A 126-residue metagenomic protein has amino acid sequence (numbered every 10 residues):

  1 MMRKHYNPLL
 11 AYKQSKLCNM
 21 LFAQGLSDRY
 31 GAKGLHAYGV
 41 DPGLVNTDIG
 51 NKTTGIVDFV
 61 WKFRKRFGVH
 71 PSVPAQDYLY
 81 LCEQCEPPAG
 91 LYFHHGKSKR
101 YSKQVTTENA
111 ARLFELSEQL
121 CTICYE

Functional and structural regions predicted by a protein language model:
M1-K33, D41-I56, W61: Catalytic loop of short-chain dehydrogenase/reductase
H5-P8, E108-E126: Non-catalytic terminal and boundary segments that flank Rossmann-like NAD(P)-dependent oxidoreductase
S15, K62-Y101, T107-A111: C-terminal helical subdomain
A23-S27, L79, F114, E118: Non-transmembrane alpha-helical segments in soluble domains of secreted/periplasmic/extracellular proteins
Y30-G31, E86, C121, Y125: Secondary-structure transition/hinge residues
K33-L35, N109: A short helix-to-beta-strand connector/capping loop
H36-Y38, L91: Rossmann-like NAD(H)/NADP(H) cofactor-binding core
